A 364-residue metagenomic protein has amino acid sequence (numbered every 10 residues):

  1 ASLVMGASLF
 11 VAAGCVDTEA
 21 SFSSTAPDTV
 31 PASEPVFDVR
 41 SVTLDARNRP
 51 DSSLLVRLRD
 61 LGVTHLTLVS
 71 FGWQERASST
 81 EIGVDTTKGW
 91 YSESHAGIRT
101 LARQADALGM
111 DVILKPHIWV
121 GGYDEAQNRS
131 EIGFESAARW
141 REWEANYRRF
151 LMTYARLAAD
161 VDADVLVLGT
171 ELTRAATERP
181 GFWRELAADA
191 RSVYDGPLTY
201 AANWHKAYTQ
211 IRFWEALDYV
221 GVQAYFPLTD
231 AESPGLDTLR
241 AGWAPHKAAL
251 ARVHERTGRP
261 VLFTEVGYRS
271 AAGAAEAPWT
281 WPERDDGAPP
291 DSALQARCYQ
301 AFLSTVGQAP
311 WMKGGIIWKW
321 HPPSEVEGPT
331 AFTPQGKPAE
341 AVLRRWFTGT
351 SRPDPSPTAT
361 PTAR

Functional and structural regions predicted by a protein language model:
V11-G14: C-terminal motif of bacterial Sec signal peptides marking the signal peptidase cleavage site
V16, P278-G287, A293-A301, T305-R364: Aromatic-rich peripheral "rim/lid" segments of glycoside hydrolase catalytic domains that contact and position glycan
V16-F22: Bacterial lipoprotein signal-peptidase II cleavage site
P27-D60, V69: Boundary/entry segment of secreted carbohydrate-active catalytic domains
D45-D60, E144-L157, N203-F213, A296-T305: Short, acidic/polar
L55-V56, G72-Y123, Y154, E178-T199 (+3 more regions): Aromatic-lined substrate-binding rim segments of carbohydrate-active enzymes
L61-T80, H95-A176, G273, W318-P323: Substrate-binding cleft and catalytic face of glycoside hydrolase catalytic domains, especially the flexible beta-alpha
S94-H95, T100-L101, D106-L108, K115 (+7 more regions): Glycoside hydrolase catalytic-domain groove-lining segments
